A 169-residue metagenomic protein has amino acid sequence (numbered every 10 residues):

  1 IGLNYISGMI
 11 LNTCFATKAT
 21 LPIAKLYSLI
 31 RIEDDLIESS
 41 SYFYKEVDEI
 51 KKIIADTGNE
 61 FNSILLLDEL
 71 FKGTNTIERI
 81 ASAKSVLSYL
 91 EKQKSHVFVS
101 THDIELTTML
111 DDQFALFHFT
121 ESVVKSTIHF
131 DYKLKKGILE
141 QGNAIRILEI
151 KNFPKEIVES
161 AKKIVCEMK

Functional and structural regions predicted by a protein language model:
I1-K169: ATPase nucleotide-binding head domains, primarily ABC-like/P-loop NTPase cores
